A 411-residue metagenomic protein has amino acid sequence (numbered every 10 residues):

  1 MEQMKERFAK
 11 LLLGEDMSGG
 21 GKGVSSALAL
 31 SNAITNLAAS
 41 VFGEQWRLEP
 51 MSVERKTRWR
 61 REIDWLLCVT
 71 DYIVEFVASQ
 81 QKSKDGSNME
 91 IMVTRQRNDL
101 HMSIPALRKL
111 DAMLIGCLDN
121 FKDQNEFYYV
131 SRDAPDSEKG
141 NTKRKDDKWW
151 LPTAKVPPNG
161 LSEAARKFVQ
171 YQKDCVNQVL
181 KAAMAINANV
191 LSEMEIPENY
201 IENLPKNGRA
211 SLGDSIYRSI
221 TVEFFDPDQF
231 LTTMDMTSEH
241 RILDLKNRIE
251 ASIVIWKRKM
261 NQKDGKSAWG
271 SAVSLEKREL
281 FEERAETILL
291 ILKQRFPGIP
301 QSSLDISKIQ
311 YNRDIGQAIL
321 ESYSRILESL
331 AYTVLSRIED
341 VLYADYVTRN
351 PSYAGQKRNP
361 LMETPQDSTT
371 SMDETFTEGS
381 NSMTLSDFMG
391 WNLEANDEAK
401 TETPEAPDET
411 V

Functional and structural regions predicted by a protein language model:
M1-I63, M102-P105, L110-V411: Extended, alpha-helical interaction "stalks"
R61-N98: Long, hydrophobic/aromatic-enriched structural stretches that serve as scaffold segments
